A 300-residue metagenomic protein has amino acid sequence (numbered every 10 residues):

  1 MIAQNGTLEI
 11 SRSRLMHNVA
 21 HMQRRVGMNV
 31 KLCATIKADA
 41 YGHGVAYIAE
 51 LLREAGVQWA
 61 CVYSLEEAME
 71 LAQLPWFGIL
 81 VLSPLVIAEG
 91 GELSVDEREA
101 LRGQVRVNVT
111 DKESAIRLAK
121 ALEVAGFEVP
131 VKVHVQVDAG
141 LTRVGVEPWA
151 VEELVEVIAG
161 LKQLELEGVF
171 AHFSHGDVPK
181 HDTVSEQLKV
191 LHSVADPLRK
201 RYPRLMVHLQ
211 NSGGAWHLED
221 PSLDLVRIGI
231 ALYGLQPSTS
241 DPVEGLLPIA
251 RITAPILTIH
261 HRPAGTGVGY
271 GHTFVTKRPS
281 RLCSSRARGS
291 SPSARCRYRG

Functional and structural regions predicted by a protein language model:
M1-R12, M16, R24, E67 (+3 more regions): Active-site anion/phosphate-binding pocket segments in diverse small-molecule metabolic enzymes
I2, T7-E9, V30-H208: Active-site-proximal beta-alpha core segment in soluble small-molecule metabolic enzymes
M16-C33: Nucleotide phosphate-binding/pyrophosphate-handling subdomain across enzymes that bind or process nucleotide phosphates
